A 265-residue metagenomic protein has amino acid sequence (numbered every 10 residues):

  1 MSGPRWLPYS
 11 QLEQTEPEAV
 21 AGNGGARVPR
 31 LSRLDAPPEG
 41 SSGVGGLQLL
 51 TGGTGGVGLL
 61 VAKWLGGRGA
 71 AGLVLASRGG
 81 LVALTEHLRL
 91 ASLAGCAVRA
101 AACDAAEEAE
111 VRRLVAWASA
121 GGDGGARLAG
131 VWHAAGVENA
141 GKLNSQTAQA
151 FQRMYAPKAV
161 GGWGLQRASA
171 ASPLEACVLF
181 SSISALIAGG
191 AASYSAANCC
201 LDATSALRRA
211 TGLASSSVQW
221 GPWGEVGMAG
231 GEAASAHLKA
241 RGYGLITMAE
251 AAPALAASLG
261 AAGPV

Functional and structural regions predicted by a protein language model:
M1-E16, G22-R27, S42-V265: 4′-phosphopantetheine-dependent carrier domains
V28-S42: Phosphate/diphosphate-binding glycine-rich loops and adjacent basic-rich segments that engage nucleotide
